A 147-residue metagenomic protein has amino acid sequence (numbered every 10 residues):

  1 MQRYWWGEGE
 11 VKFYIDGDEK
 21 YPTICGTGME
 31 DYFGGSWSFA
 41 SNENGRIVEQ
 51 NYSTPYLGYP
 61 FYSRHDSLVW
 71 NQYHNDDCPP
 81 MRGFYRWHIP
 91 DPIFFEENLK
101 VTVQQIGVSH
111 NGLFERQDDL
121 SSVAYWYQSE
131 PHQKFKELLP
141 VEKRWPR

Functional and structural regions predicted by a protein language model:
M1-R147: Beta-strand-centric surfaces of beta-sandwich/beta-rich domains
